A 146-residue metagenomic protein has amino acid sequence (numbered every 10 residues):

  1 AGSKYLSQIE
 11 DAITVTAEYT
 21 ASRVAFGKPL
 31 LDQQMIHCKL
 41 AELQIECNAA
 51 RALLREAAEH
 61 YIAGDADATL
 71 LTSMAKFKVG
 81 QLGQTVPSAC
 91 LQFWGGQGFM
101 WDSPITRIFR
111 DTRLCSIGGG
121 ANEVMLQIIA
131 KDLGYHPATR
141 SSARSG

Functional and structural regions predicted by a protein language model:
A1-G146: Alpha-helical interface subdomain recognition
